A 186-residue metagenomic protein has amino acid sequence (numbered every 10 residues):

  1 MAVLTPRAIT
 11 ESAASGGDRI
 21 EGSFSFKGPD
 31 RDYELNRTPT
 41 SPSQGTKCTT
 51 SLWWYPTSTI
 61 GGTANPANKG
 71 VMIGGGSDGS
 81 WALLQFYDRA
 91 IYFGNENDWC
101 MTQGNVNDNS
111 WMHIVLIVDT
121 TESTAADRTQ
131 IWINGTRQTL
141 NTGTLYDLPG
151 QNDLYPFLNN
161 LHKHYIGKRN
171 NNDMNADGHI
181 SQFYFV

Functional and structural regions predicted by a protein language model:
A2-V186: Extracellular glycan-associated modules
